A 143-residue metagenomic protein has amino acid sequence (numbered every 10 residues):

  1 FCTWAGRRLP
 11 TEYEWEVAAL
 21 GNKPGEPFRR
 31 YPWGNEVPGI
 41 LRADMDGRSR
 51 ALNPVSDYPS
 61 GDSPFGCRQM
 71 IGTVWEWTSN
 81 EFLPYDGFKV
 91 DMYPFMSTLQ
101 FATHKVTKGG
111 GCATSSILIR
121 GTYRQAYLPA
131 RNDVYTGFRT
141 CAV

Functional and structural regions predicted by a protein language model:
C2-G121: Functional-site microenvironments in short loops/helix caps that host divalent-cation chemistry
R68, R131-V134: Short glycine/proline-enriched turns and hinge-like loops at secondary-structure junctions
F95-L99, Q125-N132: Short proline/glycine-enriched turn/loop segments at secondary-structure junctions
L118-R120, R124, P129, G137: Extended interaction regions within the primary functional domain
V134-V143: Short, structured beta-strand segments at or near domain termini in extracellular proteins/domains
